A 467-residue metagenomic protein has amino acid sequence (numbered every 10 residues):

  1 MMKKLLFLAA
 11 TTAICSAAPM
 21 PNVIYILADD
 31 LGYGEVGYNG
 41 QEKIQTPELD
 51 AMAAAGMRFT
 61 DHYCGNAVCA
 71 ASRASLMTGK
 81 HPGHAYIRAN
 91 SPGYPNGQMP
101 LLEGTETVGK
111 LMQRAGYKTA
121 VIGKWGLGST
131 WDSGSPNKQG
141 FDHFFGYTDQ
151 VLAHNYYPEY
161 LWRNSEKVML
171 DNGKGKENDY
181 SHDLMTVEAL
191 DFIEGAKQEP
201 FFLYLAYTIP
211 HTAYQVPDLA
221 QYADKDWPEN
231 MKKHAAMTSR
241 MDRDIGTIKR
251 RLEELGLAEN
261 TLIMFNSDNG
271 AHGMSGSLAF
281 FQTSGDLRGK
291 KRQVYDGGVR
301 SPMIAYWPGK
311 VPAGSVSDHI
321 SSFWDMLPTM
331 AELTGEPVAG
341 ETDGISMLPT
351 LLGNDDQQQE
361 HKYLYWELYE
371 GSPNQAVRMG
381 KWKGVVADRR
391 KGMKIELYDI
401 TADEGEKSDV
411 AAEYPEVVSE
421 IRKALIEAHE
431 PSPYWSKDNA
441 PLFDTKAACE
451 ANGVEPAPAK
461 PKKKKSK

Functional and structural regions predicted by a protein language model:
K4-I14: Sec-dependent N-terminal signal peptides
S16-E396, A402-E430, W435-K437, P441 (+1 more regions): Formylglycine-dependent sulfatase
